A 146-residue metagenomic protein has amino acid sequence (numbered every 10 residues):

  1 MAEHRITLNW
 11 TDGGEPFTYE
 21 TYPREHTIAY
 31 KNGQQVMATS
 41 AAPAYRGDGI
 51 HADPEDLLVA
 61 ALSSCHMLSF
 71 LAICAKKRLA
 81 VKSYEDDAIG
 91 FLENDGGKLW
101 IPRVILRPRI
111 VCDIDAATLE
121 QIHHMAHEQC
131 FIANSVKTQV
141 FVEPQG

Functional and structural regions predicted by a protein language model:
M1-A60, L71-G146: Extended beta-strand/beta-hairpin segments
